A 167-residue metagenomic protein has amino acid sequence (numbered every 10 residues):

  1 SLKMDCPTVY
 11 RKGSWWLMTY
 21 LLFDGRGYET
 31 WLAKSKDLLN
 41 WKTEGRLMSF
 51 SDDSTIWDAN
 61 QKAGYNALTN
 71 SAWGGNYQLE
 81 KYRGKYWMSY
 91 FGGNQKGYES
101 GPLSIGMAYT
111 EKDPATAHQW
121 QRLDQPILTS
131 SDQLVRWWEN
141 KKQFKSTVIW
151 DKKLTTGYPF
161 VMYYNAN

Functional and structural regions predicted by a protein language model:
S1-C6, Y10-G64, L68-K141, W150-N167: Beta-rich carbohydrate-recognition and catalytic domains
K145-S146: Non-cytosolic head/periplasmic domains of membrane-anchored proteins
